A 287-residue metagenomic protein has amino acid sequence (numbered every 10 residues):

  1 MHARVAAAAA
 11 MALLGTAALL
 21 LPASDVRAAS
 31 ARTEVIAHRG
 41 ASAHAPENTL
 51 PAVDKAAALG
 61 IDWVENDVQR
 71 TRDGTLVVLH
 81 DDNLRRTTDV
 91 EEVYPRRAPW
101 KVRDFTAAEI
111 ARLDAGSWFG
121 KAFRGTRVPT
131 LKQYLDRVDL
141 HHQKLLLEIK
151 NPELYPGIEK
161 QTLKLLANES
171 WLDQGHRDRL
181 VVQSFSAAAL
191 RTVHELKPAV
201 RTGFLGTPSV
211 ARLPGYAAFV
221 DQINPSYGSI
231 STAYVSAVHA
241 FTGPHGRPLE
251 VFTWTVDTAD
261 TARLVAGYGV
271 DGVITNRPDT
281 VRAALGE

Functional and structural regions predicted by a protein language model:
H2-M11, T16-E287: Phosphate-group recognition and catalysis centered on beta-loop-alpha active-site segments
